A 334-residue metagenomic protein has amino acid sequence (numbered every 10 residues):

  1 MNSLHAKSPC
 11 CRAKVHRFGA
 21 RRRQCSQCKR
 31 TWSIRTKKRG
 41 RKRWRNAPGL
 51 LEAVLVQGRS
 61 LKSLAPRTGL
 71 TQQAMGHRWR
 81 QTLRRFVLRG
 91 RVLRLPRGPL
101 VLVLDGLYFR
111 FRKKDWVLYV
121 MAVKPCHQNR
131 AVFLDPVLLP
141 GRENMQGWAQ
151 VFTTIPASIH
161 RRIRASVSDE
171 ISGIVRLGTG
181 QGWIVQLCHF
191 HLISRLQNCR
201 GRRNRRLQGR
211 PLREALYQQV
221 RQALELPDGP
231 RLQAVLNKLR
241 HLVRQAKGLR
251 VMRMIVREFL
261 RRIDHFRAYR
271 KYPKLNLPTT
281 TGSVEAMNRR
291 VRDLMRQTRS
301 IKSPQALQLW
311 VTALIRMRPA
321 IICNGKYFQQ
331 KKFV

Functional and structural regions predicted by a protein language model:
M1, P9-R17: Short, intrinsically disordered, charge-biased short linear motifs at domain edges
L4, H16-A53, R97: Basic, short loop/linker segments at the boundary and entry of helix-turn-helix/winged-helix-like folds
S8-C11, C25-C28, C188: Disulfide-bonded cysteines in secreted/extracellular proteins and peptides
A20, Q24, T31, L70-A165 (+4 more regions): RNase H-like nuclease fold core
R22, Q27-R30, T36-K37, S158-W183 (+1 more regions): Acidic/histidine-rich catalytic cores and adjacent linkers of DNA breakage/strand-transfer/modification proteins
I34-R85, V92: Extended interfacial segments that mediate partner engagement and assembly in macromolecular machines
V117-L118, N198-P211: Short, surface-exposed amphipathic charged segments that create phosphate/polyanion-binding patches used for binding
Q181-N204: Inter-helix linker motif
